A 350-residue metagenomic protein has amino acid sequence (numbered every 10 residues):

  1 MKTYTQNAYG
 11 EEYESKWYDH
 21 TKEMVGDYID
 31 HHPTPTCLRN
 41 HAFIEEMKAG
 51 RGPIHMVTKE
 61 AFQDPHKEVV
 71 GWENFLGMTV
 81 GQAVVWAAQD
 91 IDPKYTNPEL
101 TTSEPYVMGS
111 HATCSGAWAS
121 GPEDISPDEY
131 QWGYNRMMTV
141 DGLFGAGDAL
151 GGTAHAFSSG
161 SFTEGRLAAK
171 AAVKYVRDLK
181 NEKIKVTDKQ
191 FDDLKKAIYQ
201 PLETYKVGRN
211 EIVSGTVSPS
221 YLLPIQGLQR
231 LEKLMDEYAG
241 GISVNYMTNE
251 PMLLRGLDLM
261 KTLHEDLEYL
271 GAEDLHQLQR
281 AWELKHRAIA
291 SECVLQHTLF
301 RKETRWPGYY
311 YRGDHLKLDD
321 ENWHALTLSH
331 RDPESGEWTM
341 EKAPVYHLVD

Functional and structural regions predicted by a protein language model:
M1-F157, E237-D350: Mobile, glycine/GP-rich and aromatic-enriched active-site lid/loop segments adjacent to catalytic centers
L150-A172: A conserved FAD-binding loop/helix module that cradles the flavin
G160-S161, D178, D319: Alpha-helix termini
D178-E273: Long, amphipathic alpha-helical stalk/connector segments used for oligomerization, subunit docking, or mechanical
